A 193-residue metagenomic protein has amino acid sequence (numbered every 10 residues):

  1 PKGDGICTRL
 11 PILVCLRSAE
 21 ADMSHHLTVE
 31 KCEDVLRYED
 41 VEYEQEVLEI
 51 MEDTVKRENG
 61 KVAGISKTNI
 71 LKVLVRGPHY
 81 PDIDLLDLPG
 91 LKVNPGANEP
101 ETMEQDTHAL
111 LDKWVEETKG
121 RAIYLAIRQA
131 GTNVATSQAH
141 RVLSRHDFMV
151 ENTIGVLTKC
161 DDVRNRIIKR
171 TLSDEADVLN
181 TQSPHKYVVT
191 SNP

Functional and structural regions predicted by a protein language model:
P1-P193: Globular "head" domains of long coiled-coil molecular machines
